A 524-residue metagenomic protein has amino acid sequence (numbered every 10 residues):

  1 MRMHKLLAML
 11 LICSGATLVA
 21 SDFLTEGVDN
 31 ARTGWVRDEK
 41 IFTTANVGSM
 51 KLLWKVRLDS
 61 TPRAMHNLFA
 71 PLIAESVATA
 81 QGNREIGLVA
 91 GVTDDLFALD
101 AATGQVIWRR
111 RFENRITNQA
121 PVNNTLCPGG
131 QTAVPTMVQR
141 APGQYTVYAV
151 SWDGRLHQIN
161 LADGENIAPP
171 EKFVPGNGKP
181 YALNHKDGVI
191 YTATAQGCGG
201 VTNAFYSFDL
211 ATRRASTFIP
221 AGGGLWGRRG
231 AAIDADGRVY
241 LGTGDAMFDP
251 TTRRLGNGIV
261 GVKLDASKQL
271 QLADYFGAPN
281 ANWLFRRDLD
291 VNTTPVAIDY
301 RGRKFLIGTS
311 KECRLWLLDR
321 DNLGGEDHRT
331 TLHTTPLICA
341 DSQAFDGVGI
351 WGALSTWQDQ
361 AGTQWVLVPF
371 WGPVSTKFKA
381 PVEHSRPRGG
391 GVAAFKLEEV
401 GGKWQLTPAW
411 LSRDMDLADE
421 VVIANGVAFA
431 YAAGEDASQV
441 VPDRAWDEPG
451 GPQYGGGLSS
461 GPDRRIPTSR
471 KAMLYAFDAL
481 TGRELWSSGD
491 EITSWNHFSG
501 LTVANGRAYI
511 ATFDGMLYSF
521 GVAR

Functional and structural regions predicted by a protein language model:
M1-K5: Positively charged n-region of N-terminal signal peptides that target proteins for export
L7-T17: Bacterial N-terminal signal peptides
T17-V19, A523-R524: Low-complexity, Pro/Thr/Ser/Gly/Ala-rich linker/spacer regions in secreted, extracellular modular proteins
A20-V28: Boundary/junction segments of secreted and surface-exposed precursor proteins
E26, R37-N67, S76-E85, D94-G129 (+7 more regions): Extracytoplasmic/lumenal domain signature
A90: Walker A/P-loop NTP-binding active-site region of P-loop NTPases, recognizing the glycine-rich GxxxxGKT/S
